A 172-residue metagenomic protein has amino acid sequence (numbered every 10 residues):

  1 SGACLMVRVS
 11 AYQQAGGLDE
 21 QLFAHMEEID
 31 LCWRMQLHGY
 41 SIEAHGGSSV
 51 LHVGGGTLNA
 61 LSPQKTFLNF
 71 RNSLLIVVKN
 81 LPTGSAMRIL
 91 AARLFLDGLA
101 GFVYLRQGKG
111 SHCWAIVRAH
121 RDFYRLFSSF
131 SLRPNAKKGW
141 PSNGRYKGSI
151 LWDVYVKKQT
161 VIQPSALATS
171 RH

Functional and structural regions predicted by a protein language model:
S1-S49: A short, conserved alpha-helix in the catalytic core of glycosyltransferases
M6, S131-H172: Glycine-rich phosphate/pyrophosphate-binding loop and adjacent beta-alpha nucleotide/cofactor-binding cores
A11, G17, G108, A119 (+2 more regions): Glycine-centered flexibility motif
D30-W33, F95, A100, V156: Low-complexity, compositionally biased segments
L37-P134, G139-G148: Active-site-adjacent helix/loop segment of glycosyltransferases that harbors family-specific signature motifs
